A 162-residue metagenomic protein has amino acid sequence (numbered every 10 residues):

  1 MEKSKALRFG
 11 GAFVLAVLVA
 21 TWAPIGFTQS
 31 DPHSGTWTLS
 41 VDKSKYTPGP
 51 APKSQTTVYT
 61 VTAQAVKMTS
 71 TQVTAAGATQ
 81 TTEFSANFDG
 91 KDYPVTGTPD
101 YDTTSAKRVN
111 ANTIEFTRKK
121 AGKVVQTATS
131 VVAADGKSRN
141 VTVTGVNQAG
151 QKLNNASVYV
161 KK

Functional and structural regions predicted by a protein language model:
M1-R8: N-terminal secretory signal peptides that target proteins for export/translocation
K5, F13-A16, W37: Intrinsic-disorder/low-complexity peptide segments enriched for small residues
R8-G11, T142: Sequence-pattern detector for short linear motifs and compositional/periodic biases rather than a specific fold
G10-W22: Bacterial N-terminal signal peptides
G26-K162: Hydrophobic small-molecule pocket/channel-lining residues, especially in calycin-type beta-barrels
